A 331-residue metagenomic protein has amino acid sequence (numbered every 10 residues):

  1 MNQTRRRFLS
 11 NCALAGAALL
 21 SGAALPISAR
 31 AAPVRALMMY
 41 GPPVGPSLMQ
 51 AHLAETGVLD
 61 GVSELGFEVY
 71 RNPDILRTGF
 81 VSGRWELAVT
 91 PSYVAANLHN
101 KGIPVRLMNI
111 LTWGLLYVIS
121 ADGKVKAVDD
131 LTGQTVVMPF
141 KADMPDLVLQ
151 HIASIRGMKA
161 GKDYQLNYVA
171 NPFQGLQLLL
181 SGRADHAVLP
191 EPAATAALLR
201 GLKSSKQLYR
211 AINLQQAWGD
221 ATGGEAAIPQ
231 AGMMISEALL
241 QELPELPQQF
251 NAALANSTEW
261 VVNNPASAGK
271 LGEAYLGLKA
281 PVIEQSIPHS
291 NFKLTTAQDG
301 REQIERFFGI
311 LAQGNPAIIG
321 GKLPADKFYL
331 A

Functional and structural regions predicted by a protein language model:
M1-Q3, R7: Secretory targeting signals
R7-S28: N-terminal export signals
A31-G161, L166-V169, D185, E191 (+1 more regions): Short, glycine-/small- and polar/acidic-enriched structural segments that line small-molecule recognition paths
G57, R84, V89, H99 (+8 more regions): Sec/Tat-exported extracytoplasmic proteins
V58-V62, A217-T222, A226, K293-R301: Short, solvent-exposed loop/beta-turn-alpha elements that line the ligand-binding surface or hinge of extracytoplasmic
Y93-V94, F173-G269: Pocket-lining segment of extracytoplasmic ligand-binding domains
L240-G314: Secondary-structure end/capping motifs
E305-A331: Conserved C-terminal helix/tail region of periplasmic/extracytoplasmic solute-binding proteins
